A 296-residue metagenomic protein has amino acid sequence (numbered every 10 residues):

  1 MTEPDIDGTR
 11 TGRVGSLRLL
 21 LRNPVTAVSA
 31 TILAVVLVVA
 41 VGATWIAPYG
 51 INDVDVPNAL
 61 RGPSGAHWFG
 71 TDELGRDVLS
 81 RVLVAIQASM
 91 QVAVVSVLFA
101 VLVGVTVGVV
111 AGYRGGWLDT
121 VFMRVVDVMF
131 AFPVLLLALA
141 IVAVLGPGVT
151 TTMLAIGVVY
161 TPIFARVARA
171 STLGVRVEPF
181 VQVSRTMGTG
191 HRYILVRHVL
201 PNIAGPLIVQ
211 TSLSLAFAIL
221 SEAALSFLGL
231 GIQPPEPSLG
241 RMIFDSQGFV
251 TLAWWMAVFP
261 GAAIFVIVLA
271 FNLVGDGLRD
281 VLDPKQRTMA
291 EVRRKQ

Functional and structural regions predicted by a protein language model:
M1-A34, L273-Q296: Transmembrane alpha-helical segments of polytopic membrane transport and secretion proteins
T2, T31, V35, V39-L74 (+1 more regions): Hydrophobic alpha-helical transmembrane segments of membrane transport/permease proteins and related membrane-embedded
T11, T71-R76, Y113-R114, L173 (+2 more regions): Short helix-to-coil transition segments within interhelical loops that connect adjacent transmembrane helices
S29, V78-Y113: Transmembrane alpha-helix signature in integral membrane proteins
W68, D72, L102-G104, G112-Y113 (+3 more regions): Generic hydrophobic transmembrane alpha-helix motif, especially the helices
Q87-V103, P147, R192-A224, I264 (+1 more regions): Transmembrane alpha-helices
F130, I141-V144, I156, S171-T172 (+2 more regions): Glycine-rich helix-loop "coupling/hinge" segments at transmembrane-helix boundaries in multipass transporters
V159, G205-I208, S212-L213, W254-Q296: C-terminal transmembrane helix and the adjacent membrane-cytosol boundary/short C-terminal tail of inner/organellar
